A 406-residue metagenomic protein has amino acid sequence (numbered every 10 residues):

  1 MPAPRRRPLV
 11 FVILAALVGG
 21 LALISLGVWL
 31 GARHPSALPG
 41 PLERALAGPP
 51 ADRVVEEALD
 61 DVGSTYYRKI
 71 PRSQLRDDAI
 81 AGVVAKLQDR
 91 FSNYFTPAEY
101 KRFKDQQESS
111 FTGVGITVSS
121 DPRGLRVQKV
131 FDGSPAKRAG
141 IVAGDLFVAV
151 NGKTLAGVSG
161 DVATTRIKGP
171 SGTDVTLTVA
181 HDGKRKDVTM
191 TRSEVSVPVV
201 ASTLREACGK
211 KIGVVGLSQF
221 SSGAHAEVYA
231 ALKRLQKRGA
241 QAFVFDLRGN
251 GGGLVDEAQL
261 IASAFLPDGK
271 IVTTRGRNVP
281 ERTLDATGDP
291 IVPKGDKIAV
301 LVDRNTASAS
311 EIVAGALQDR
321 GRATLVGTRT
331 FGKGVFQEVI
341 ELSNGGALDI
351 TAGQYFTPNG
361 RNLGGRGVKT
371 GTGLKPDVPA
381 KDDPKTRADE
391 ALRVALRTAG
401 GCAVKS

Functional and structural regions predicted by a protein language model:
P2-F91: Terminal targeting/pro-maturation regions of precursor/exported proteins
A16-I24, A201-S406: C-terminal "post-core" interaction segments
P50, D132-D145, P198-T203: PDZ/PDZ-like domain micro-motif
A58, A79, I116, A136 (+9 more regions): Terminal peptide-recognition signature
G63, A136-S159, F243-D246: Conserved PDZ fold ligand-binding element
D78, R90-R126, T191: PDZ/PDZ-like peptide-tail recognition elements
L125-R126, V148, V162-A201, T351-A352 (+1 more regions): PDZ-domain C-terminal substructure recognizer with occasional recognition of PDZ-binding tails
L146-T178, E257, K333-G334, V339: PDZ domains, with a preference for the canonical peptide-binding region formed by the helix
